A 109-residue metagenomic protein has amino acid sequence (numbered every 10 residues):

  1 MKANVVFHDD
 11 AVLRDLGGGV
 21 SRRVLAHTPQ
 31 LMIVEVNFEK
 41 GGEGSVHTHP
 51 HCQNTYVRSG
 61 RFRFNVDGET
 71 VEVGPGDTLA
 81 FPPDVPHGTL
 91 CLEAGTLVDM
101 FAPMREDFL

Functional and structural regions predicted by a protein language model:
M1-Q30: A short, N-terminal "cap"/entry segment at the start of jelly-roll beta-barrel domains of the cupin/DSBH fold
V34-T48: Conserved short histidine dyad/triad with adjacent acidic residue
G44-V46, F64-N65, F81, P86-L92: Short beta-strand His + acidic residue motifs that chelate non-heme Fe in jelly-roll/DSBH and cupin folds
H51-F62, D67: Glycine- and acidic-residue-biased ligand/ion/polar-headgroup-sensing regions
R58-S59, G74-P75, E93: A cytosolic small-molecule/anion-sensing beta-strand core signal
G68-P83: Short acidic-glycine-tyrosine-enriched beta hairpin
P83-D107: Ligand-binding loop in jelly-roll beta-barrel domains
